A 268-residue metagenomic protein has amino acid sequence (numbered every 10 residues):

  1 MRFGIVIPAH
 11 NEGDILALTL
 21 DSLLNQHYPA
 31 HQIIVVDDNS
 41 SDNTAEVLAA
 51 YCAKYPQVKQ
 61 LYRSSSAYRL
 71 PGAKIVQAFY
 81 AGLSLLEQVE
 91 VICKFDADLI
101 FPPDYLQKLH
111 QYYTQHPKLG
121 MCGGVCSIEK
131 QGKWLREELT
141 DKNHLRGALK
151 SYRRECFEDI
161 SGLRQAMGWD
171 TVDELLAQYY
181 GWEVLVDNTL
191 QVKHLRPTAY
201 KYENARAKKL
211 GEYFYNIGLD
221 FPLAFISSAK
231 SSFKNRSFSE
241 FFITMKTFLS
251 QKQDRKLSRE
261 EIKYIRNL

Functional and structural regions predicted by a protein language model:
M1-G4, Q32, V172: Cell-envelope/extracellular polymer assembly enzymes that use nucleotide-activated donors
D21-A30: Short, acidic, metal-binding catalytic loop of nucleotide-sugar glycosyltransferases
D37-E46: A conserved acidic beta->alpha catalytic loop
A67, I100-R136: Conserved donor NDP-sugar-binding/catalytic core segment of glycosyltransferases
V76-V91: Active-site nucleotide-sugar/metal-binding loop of Leloir-type enzymes
V89-I100: Short beta-strand-to-loop acidic/aromatic patch adjacent to the donor-nucleotide binding site
R146-S161: Conserved nucleotide-sugar donor-binding and metal-coordinating catalytic region shared by glycosyltransferases
A205-L268: Non-catalytic, C-terminal membrane-associated alpha-helical segments of glycosyltransferases
